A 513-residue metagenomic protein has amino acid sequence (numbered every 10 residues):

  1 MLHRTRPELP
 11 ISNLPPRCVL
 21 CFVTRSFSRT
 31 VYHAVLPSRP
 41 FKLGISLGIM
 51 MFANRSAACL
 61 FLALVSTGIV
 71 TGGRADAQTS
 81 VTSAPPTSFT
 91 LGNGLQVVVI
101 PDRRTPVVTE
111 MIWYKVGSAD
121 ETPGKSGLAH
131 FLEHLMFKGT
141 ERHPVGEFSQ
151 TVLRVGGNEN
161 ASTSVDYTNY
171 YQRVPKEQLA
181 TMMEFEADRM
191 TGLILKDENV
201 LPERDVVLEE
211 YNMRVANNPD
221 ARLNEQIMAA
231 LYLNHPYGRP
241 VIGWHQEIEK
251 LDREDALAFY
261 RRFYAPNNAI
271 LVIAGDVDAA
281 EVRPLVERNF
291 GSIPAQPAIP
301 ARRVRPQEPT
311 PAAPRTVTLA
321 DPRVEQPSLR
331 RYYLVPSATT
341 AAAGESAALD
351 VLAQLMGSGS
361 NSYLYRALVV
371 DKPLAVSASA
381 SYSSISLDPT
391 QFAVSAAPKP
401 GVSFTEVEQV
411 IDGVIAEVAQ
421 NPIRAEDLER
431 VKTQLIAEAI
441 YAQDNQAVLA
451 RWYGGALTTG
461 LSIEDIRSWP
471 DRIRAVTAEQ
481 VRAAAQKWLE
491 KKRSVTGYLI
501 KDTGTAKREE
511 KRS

Functional and structural regions predicted by a protein language model:
C18-C21, C59: Cysteine-centered motifs
P40-M50: Short, Lys/Arg-enriched N-terminal segments with co-localized hydrophobic residues within the first ~10-30 amino acids
C59-I69: Bacterial N-terminal signal peptides
G73-M111, V116-S118, P144-E177, R214-N267 (+7 more regions): Non-catalytic beta-strand/loop surface segments
S118-G124: Short pre-active-site segment immediately N-terminal to the catalytic Zn-binding motif
S126-T140: Active-site SXXK
G139-R142, R173-R204, R283, S360 (+2 more regions): M16/insulysin-pitrilysin zinc metalloprotease superfamily fold
